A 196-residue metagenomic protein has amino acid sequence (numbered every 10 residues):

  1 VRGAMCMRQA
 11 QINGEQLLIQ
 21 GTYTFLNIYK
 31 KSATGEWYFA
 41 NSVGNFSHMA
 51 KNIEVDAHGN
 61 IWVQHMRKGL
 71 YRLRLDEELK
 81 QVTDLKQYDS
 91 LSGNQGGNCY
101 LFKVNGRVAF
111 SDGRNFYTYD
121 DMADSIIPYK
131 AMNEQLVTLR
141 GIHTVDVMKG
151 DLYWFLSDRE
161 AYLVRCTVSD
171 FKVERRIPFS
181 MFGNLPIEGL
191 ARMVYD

Functional and structural regions predicted by a protein language model:
V1-D196: Carboxylate-rich, polar loop motifs that coordinate divalent cations or form catalytic acidic clusters
